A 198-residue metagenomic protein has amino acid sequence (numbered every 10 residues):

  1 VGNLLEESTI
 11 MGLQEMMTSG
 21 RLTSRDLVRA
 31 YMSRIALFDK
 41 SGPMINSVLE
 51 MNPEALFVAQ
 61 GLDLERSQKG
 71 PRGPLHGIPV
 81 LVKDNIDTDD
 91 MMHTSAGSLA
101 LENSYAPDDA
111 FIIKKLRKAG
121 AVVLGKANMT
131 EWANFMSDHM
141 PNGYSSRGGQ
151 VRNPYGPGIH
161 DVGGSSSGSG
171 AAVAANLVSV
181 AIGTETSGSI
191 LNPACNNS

Functional and structural regions predicted by a protein language model:
V1-N103, W132-N134: Short, well-ordered alpha-helical
L75-S198: Short glycine/serine-rich loop/turn segments
